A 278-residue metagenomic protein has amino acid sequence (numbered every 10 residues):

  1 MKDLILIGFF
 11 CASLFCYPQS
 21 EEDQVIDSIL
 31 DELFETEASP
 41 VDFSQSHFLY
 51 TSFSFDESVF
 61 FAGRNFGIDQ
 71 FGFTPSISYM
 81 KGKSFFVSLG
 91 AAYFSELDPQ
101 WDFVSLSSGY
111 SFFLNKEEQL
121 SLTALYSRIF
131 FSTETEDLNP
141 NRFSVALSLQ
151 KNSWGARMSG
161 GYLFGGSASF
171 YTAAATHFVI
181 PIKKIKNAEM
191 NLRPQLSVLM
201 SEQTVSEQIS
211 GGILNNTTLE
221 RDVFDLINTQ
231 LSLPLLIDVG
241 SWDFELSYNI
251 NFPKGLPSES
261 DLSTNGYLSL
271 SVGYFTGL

Functional and structural regions predicted by a protein language model:
M1-Q45, G277-L278: Cleavable N-terminal export/targeting peptides
I26-G82: Outer-membrane beta-barrel initiation region
S39-H47, L114-S121, Q150-S153, P181-L192 (+2 more regions): Short loop/turn motifs that connect adjacent beta-strands in outer-membrane beta-barrel proteins
L49, F55, F71-P75, V104-S108 (+4 more regions): Hydrophobic, lipid-facing positions within transmembrane beta-strands of outer-membrane proteins
T51-E57, Y79, V87-A91, A124-R128 (+4 more regions): Transmembrane beta-barrel strands of outer-membrane/channel proteins
A62-F71, A92-F103, F130-N139, Y162-Y171 (+2 more regions): Solvent-exposed loop/turn segments connecting transmembrane beta-strands in outer-membrane beta-barrel proteins
G67-N115: Glycine- and aromatic-enriched membrane insertion/assembly motifs of diderm outer-membrane and organelle channel
G161-S263, Y274-L278: Outer-membrane beta-barrel transmembrane domain signature
